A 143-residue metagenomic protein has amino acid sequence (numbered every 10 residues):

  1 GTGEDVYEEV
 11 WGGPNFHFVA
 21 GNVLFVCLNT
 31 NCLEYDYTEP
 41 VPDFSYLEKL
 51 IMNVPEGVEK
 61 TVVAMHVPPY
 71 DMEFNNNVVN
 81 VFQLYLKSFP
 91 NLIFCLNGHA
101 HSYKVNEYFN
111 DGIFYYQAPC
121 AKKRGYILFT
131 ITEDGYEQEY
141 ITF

Functional and structural regions predicted by a protein language model:
G1-K60, N80-L92, S102-Y140: Extended active-site neighborhood of metal-dependent phosphoesterases/phosphodiesterases
T30-L33, H66-Y70: Short strand-loop junctions, especially beta-strand C-caps/beta-turns that link beta-sheets to coils or alpha-helices
A64-P69, I93-Y103: Histidine-centered catalytic micro-motifs
M72-V78: Short, flexible/disordered intra-domain loops and linkers
F74, G98, Q117: Small/polar loops that bind or transfer phosphate-bearing groups
